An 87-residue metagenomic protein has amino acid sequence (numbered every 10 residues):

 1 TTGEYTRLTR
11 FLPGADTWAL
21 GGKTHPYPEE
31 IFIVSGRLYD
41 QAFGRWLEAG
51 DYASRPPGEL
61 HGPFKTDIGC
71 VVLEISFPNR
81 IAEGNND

Functional and structural regions predicted by a protein language model:
T1, G84-D87: Extended low-complexity intrinsically disordered regions
T1-H25, G44, P56-L60: Conserved short histidine dyad/triad with adjacent acidic residue
S35-G36: Glycine-centered positions in the ABC transporter ATPase nucleotide-binding domain
Y39-L47: Beta-rich strand-turn-strand
P57-E83: Ligand-binding loop in jelly-roll beta-barrel domains
